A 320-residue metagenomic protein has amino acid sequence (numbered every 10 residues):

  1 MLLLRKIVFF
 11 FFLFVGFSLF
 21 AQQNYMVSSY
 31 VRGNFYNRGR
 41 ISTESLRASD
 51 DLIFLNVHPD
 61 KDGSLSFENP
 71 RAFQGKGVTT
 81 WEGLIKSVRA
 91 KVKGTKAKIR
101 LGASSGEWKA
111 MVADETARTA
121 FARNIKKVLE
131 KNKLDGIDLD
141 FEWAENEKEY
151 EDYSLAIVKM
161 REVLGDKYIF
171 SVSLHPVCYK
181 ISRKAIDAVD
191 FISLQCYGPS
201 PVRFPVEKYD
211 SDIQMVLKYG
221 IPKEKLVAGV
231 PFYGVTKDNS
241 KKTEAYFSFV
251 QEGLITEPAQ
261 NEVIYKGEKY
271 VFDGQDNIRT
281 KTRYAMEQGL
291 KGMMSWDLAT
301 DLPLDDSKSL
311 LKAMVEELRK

Functional and structural regions predicted by a protein language model:
M1-Q22: Bacterial Sec-dependent N-terminal signal peptides
Q22-K127, V202-D210: Glycan-recognition patch characteristic of GH18 chitinases/ENGases and related GlcNAc/peptidoglycan-binding proteins
S28-N34, D62-T79, E142-G253: Substrate-binding surface in catalytic domains of secreted glycosidases
A48, E68, K223-M286, L304 (+1 more regions): Glycan-binding loop/region signatures in secreted carbohydrate-active enzymes
L52, L101, L139, I192 (+3 more regions): Conserved, mostly hydrophobic/aromatic
W81-R89, A122-L129, S154-R161, V206-Q214 (+3 more regions): Generic structural signal for well-ordered alpha-helices, preferentially at hydrophobic/aromatic core positions
S105, N124-Y150, Q195-G198, M294: Active-site groove signature of glycoside hydrolases
D140-K159, V163-G165, F170, N277-R319: Active-site and adjacent substrate-binding regions of carbohydrate-active enzymes
